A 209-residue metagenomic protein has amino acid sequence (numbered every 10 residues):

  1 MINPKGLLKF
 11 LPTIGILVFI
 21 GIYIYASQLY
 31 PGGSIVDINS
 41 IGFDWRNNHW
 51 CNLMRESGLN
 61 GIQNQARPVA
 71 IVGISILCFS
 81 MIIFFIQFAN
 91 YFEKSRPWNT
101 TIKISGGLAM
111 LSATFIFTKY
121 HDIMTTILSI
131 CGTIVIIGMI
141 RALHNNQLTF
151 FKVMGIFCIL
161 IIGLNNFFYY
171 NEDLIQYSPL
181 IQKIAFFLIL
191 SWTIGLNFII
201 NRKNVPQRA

Functional and structural regions predicted by a protein language model:
N3-I35: N-terminal signal-anchor transmembrane alpha helix
G15-F19, I76-I83, I134-G138, F186-R202: Hydrophobic cores of alpha-helical transmembrane segments in multi-pass inner/ER membrane proteins, independent
I35-Q63: Extracytosolic (periplasmic/ER-lumenal) interhelical loops and adjacent juxtamembrane/interface segments of multi-pass
N39-I41, K94-K103, Q147-F157, R208: Membrane-interfacial loop-to-transmembrane alpha-helix junctions, especially the N-terminal start
S57-A89, E93: Individual transmembrane alpha-helix segments
A89-N90, F115-K119, N165-L174: Juxtamembrane "helix-exit" motif on the non-cytosolic side of transmembrane helices
R96-R141: Membrane-proximal helix-loop-helix units in multi-pass membrane proteins
M139-A209: Terminal transmembrane helical module of multi-pass membrane proteins
